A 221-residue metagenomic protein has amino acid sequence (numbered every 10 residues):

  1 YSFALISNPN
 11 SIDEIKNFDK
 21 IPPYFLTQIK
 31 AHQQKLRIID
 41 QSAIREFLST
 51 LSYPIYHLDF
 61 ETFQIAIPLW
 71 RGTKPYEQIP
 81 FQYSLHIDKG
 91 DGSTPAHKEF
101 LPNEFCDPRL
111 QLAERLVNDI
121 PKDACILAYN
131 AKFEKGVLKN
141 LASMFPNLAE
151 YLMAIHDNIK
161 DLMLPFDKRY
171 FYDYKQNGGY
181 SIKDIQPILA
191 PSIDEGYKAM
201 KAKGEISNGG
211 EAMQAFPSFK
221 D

Functional and structural regions predicted by a protein language model:
Y1, K220-D221: Mixed-charge, glycine-rich, non-catalytic linkers/tails in nucleic-acid processing enzymes
Y1-I55: N-terminal accessory regions of nucleic-acid-interacting proteins
F3, I65-P68, G136-V137: Short helix/loop capping segments that flank catalytic or ligand/cofactor-binding pockets
I6-S7, D88, P217: Short, compositionally biased low-complexity segments
I12-D13, P22, K35-I39, I55-L58 (+5 more regions): Short secondary-structure junctions and interdomain/linker hinges
D40-K122, S143: Conserved RNase H-like, two-metal-ion catalytic cores of nucleic-acid enzymes
A96-P217: Conserved DEDDh/DEDDy metal-dependent 3′-5′ exonuclease domain
